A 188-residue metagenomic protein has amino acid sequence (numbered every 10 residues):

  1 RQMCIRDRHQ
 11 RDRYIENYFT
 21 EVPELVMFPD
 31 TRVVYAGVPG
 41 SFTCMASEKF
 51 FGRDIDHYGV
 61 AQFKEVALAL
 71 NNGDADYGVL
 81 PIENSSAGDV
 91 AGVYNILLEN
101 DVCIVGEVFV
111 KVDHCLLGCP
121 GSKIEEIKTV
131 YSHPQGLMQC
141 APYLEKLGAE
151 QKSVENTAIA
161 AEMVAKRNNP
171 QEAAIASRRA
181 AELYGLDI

Functional and structural regions predicted by a protein language model:
Q2, R6-I188: Domain-level signature for soluble enzymes in the chorismate/prephenate branch of the shikimate pathway
